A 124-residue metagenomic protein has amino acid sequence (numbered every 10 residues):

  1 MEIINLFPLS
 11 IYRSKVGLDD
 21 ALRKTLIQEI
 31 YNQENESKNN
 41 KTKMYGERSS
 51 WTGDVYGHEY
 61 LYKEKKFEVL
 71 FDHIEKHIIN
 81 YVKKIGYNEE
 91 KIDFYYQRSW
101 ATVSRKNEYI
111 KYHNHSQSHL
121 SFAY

Functional and structural regions predicted by a protein language model:
M1, F7-L9, K91, Y96-R98 (+1 more regions): Sequence-level motif detector for i,i+2 pairs with an aromatic at +2
M1-N88, Y109: Non-heme Fe(II)/2-oxoglutarate
K84-Y95, N114: Short acidic alpha-helical/loop segments enriched in Asp/Glu that coordinate divalent cations
Y95-Y124: Catalytic core of non-heme Fe(II) oxygenases with the double-stranded beta-helix
